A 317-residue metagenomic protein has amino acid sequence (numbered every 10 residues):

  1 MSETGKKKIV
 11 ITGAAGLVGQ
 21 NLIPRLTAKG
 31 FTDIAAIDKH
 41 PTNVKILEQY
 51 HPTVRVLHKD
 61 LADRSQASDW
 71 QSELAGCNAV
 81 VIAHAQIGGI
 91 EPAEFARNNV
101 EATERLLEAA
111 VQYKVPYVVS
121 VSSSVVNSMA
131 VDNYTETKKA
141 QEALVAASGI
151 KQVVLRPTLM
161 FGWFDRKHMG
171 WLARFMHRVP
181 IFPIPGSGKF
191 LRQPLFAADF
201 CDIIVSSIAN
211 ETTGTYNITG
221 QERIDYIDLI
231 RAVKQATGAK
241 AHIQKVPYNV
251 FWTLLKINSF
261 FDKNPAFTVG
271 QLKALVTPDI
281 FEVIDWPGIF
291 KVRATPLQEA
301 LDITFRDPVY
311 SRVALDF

Functional and structural regions predicted by a protein language model:
I9-K29: N-terminal Rossmann NAD(P)H-binding glycine-rich loop of SDR-like oxidoreductase domains
T12, I37, A83-H84, V118-S124 (+1 more regions): SDR active-site strand-loop-helix element
F31-P41: Conserved glycine-rich Rossmann-like NAD(P)H-binding loop of the short-chain dehydrogenase/reductase
R55-E101, R105, A109, S124-S128: NAD(P)H-binding glycine-rich loop region in Rossmannoid oxidoreductase-like domains and their noncatalytic homologs
R97, E101-K139, S148, V153: Conserved Rossmann-fold NAD(P)-dependent oxidoreductase catalytic core, especially the SDR/UDP-sugar
A143-W163, A173: Conserved beta-loop-beta element that borders a ligand/cofactor-binding pocket
R174-L195, I203-S207, E211, N217-T219: A conserved pocket-lining segment of Rossmann-fold NAD(P)-dependent short-chain dehydrogenase/reductase
S207-F267, F281-V283, I289-F317: Mid/C-terminal beta-alpha module of Rossmann-like enzyme folds, strongest in SDR-family dehydrogenases/epimerases
